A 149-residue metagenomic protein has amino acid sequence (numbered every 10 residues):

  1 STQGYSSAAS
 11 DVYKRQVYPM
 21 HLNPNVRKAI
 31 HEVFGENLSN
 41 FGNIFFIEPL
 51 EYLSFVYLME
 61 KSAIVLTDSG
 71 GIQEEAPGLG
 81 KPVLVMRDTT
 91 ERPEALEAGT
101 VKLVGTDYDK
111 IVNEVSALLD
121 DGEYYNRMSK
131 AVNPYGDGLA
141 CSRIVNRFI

Functional and structural regions predicted by a protein language model:
S1-A9, Y13: Single conserved hydrophobic/aromatic residue that forms the stacking wall/gate of nucleotide- or nucleobase-binding
R15-L22: Short internal beta-strands
L22-F41: Short, structured helix-loop element that forms part of the nucleotide-activated donor/catalytic region
G42-E51: Active-site donor-binding acidic/aromatic loop of nucleotide-activated sugar and phosphosugar transferases involved
V56-L96: A donor-sugar binding/catalytic signature common to diverse glycosyltransferases and related nucleotide-sugar
K102-I149: Leloir-type glycosyltransferase catalytic cores
